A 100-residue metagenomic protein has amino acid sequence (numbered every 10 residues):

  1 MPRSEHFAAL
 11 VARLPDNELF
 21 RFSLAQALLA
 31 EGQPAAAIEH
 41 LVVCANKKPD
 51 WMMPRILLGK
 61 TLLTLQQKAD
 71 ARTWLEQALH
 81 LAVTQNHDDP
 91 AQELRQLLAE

Functional and structural regions predicted by a protein language model:
A9-L10, V43-C44, A78: Canonical positions in the second alpha-helix
R13, K47, T64, L81-Q85: Structural marker of alpha-solenoid helical repeat scaffolds
L28, L62, R95-L98: Residue at a conserved register position within TPR or TPR-like alpha-solenoid repeats
